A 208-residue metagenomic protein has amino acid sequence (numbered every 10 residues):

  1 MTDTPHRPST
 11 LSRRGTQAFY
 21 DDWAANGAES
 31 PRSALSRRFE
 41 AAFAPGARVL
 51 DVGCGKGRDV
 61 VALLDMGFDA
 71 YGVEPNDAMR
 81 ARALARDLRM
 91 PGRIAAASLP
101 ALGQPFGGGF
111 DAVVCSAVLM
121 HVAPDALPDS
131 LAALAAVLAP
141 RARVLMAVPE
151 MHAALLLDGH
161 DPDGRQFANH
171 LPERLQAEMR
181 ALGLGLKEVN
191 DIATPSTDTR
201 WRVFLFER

Functional and structural regions predicted by a protein language model:
M1-G46, G55-F106, V122-D129, A133 (+1 more regions): Class I (Rossmann-like) S-adenosyl-L-methionine-dependent methyltransferase catalytic domain, capturing the SAM-binding
V52: Conserved beta-strand/loop positions that form the S-adenosyl-L-methionine
V114: A conserved beta-strand element that flanks and buttresses the S-adenosyl-L-methionine
A117-V118: Short catalytic micro-motifs in class I SAM-dependent methyltransferases
V137: Phosphate/oxyanion-binding loops and surfaces in catalytic or ligand/nucleic-acid-binding neighborhoods
